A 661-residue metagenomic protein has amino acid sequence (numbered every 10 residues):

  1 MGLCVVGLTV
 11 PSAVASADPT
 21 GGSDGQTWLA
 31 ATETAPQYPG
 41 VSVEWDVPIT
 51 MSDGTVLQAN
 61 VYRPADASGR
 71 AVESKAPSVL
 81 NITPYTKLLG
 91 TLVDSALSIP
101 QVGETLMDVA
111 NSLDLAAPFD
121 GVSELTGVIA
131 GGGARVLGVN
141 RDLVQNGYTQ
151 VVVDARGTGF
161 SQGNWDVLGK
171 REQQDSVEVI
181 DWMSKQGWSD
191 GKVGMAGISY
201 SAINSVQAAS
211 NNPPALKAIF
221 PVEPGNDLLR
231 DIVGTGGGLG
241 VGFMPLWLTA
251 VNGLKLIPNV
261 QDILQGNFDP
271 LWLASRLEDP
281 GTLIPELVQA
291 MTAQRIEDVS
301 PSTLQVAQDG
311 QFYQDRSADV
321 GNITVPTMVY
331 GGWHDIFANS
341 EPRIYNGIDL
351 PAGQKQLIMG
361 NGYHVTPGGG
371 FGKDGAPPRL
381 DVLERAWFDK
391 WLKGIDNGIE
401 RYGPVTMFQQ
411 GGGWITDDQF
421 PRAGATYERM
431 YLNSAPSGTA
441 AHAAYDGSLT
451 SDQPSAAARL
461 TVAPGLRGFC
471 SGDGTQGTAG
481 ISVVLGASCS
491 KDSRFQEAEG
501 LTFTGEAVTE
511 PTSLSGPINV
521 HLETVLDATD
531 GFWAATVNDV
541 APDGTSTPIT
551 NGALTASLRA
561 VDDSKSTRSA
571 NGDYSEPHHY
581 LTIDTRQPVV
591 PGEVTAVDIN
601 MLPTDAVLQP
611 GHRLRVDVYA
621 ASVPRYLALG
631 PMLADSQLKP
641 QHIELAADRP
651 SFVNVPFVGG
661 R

Functional and structural regions predicted by a protein language model:
M1-A17: Secretory targeting and sorting signals
A15-L113, L137-V139, A443-S490, G660-R661: Catalytic-loop region of hydrolases
P84-Q145, S210-N322: Accessory cap/linker subdomain of secreted extracellular hydrolases
A134-R135, Q145, V167-Q186: Alpha/beta-hydrolase active-site loop
V144-G159: Conserved alpha/beta-hydrolase
G187-S199: Alpha/beta-hydrolase fold nucleophile elbow
E278, K373-R661: C-terminal, loop-rich substrate-recognition/catalytic regions characterized by aromatic stacking residues
I323, V329-G331: Short beta-strand/loop motif that positions the catalytic acidic residue of the alpha/beta-hydrolase fold
